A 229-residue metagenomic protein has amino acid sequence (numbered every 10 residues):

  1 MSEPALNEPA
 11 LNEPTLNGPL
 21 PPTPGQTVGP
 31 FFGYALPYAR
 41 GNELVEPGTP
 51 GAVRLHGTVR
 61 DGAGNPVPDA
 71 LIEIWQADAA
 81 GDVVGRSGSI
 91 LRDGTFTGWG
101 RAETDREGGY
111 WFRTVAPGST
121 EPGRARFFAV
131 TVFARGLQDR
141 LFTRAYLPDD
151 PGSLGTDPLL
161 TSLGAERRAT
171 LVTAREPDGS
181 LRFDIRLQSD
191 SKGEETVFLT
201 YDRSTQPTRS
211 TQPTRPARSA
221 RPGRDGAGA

Functional and structural regions predicted by a protein language model:
S2-E8, N12-P207, R215-A229: Beta-strand-dominated extracellular/periplasmic modules and repeats in secreted or surface-exposed proteins
